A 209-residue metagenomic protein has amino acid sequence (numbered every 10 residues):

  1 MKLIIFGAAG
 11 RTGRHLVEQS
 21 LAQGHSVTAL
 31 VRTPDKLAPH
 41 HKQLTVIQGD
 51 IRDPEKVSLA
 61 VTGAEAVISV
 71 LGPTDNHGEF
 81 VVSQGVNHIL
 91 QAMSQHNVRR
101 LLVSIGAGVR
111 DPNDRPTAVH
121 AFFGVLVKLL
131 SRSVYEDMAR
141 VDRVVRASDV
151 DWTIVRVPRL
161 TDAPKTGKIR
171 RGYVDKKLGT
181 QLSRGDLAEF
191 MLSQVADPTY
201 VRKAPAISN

Functional and structural regions predicted by a protein language model:
K2-A9, H96, L101, Y173-N209: Mid/C-terminal beta-alpha module of Rossmann-like enzyme folds, strongest in SDR-family dehydrogenases/epimerases
L3-Q23: N-terminal Rossmann NAD(P)H-binding glycine-rich loop of SDR-like oxidoreductase domains
L30-D35, D50-I51: N-terminal Rossmann-fold cofactor-binding loop
K42-E65: Conserved Rossmann-fold cofactor-binding substructure of NAD(P)-dependent oxidoreductases
T74-L101, R140: NAD(P)-cofactor binding segment of oxidoreductase domains
A107-N113, L160-P164: Conserved catalytic-site region of short-chain dehydrogenase/reductase
R115, S148, P164-I169, Q194-K203: Glycine/proline-rich active-site loop of Rossmann-fold NAD(P)-dependent oxidoreductases
D142-A163: Conserved beta-loop-beta element that borders a ligand/cofactor-binding pocket
